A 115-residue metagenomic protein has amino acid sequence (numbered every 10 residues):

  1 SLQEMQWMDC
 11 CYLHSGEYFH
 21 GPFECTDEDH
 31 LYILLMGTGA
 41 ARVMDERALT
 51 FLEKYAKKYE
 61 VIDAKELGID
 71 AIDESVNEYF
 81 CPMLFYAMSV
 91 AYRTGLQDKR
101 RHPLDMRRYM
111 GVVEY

Functional and structural regions predicted by a protein language model:
S1-Y115: A SIS-like phosphosugar-recognition module
